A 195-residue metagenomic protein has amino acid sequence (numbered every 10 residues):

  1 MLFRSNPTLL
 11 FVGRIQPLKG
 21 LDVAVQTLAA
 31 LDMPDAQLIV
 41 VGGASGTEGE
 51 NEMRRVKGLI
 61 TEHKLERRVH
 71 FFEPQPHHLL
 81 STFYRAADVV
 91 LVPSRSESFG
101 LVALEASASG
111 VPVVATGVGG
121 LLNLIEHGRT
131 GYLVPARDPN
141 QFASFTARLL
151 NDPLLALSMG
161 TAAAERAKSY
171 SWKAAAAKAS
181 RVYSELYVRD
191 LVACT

Functional and structural regions predicted by a protein language model:
F3-K19, V25-L28, I39-V41: Conserved donor-binding/catalytic core segment of Leloir-type glycosyltransferases
Q37-R67, H78-L79: Short, structured helix-loop element that forms part of the nucleotide-activated donor/catalytic region
P74, T82-A87: Short alpha-helical donor nucleotide-sugar binding micro-motif in glycosyltransferases
V90-L91, V114: A short hydrophobic beta-strand element within the catalytic core of glycosyltransferases that build diverse glycans
R95: Aromatic "clamp/platform" in nucleotide-sugar-dependent glycosyltransferases that forms part of the donor/acceptor
P112-A115, I125: Short hydrophobic beta-strand element within catalytic cores of glycosyltransferases and related nucleotide-activated
H127-G128, Y132-P139, R148-P153: Conserved acidic donor-binding segment of nucleotide-sugar-dependent glycosyltransferases
Q141, R148, L155-S169, K178-R181 (+1 more regions): A short, well-ordered alpha-helix in the C-terminal region of glycosyltransferases
